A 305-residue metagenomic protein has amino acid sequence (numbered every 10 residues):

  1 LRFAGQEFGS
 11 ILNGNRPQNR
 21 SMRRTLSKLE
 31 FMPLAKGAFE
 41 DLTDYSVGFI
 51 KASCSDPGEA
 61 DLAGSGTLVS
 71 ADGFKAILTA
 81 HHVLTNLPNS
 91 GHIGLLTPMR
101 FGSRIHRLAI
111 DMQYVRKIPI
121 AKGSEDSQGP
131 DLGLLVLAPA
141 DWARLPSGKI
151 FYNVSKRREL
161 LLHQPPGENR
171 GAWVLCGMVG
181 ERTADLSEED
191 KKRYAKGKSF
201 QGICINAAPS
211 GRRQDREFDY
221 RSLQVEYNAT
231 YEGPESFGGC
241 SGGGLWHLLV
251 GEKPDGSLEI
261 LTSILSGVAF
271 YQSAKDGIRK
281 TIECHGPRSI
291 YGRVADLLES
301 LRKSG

Functional and structural regions predicted by a protein language model:
L1-S21: N-terminal amphipathic/basic-hydrophobic helices that include classical n-h-c signal peptides and signal-anchor
M22-A38: Extreme N-terminal tail/first-helix region
E30-M32, E40-D141, M178, S236 (+5 more regions): Catalytic histidine site
G66, K198-E217: Small-residue (G/S/T/A) turn/hinge positions that recur once per unit in extracellular repeat modules
V154-N206: Short glycine/Trp-rich loop-beta-loop segment that forms part of the substrate-binding cleft
F218-A229: A conserved mid-domain beta-alpha-beta active-site/ligand-binding segment of alpha/beta enzyme cores
T230, L261-G305: C-terminal cap/linker of serine protease catalytic domains
Y231-I264: Catalytic nucleophile loop of clan PA
